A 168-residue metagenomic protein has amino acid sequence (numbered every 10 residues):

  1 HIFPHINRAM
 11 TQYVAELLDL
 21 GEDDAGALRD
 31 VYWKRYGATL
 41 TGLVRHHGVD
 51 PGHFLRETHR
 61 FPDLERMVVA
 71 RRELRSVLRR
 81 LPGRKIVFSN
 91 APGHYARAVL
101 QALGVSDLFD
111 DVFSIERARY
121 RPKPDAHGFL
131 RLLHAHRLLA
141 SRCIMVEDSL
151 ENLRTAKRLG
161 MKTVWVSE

Functional and structural regions predicted by a protein language model:
H1, R142, T163-E168: Short, intrinsically disordered, charge-balanced linker/junction segments flanking boundaries in proteins
H1-R72, H94: N-terminal helical cap/lid subdomain that shapes the substrate entry/recognition surface in HAD-like hydrolases
L20, V49, G83, L138 (+1 more regions): Short glycine/serine/threonine/alanine-rich loop segments
T39-L40, V77, A96, N152: Residues within well-ordered alpha-helices
R66, I86, P92-I144, L150 (+2 more regions): Substrate-recognition "cap/lid" segment bordering the active-site pocket of phosphatases
E73-P82: Catalytic-core regions built around general acid/base machinery
S89, E147, W165-S167: Short beta-strand/turn micro-motifs composed of small residues that flank or help shape donor/cofactor-binding pockets
